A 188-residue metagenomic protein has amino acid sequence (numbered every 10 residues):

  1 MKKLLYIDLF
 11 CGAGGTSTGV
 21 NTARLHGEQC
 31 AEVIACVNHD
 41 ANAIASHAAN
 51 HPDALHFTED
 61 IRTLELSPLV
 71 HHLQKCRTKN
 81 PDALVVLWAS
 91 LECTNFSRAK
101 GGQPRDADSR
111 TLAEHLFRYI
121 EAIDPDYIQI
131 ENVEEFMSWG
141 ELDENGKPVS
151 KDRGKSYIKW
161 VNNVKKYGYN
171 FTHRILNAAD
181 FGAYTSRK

Functional and structural regions predicted by a protein language model:
K2-Y6: Extreme N-terminal starter segment of soluble prokaryotic enzymes
L9-G14, L91: Class I SAM-dependent methyltransferase "Motif I" SAM/SAH-binding loop
A13-Q29: Conserved SAM-binding loop of SAM-dependent methyltransferases across substrates and taxa, primarily the Class I
V33-I34: Short beta-strand element of Class I
D40: Conserved SAM/SAH-binding beta-strand->alpha-helix loop
A45-P81: S-adenosyl-L-methionine
S67, H72-P81, C93-K188: Class I S-adenosyl-L-methionine
V86-W88, Q129: N-terminal Rossmann-like NAD(P) cofactor-binding module of classical short-chain dehydrogenase/reductase
